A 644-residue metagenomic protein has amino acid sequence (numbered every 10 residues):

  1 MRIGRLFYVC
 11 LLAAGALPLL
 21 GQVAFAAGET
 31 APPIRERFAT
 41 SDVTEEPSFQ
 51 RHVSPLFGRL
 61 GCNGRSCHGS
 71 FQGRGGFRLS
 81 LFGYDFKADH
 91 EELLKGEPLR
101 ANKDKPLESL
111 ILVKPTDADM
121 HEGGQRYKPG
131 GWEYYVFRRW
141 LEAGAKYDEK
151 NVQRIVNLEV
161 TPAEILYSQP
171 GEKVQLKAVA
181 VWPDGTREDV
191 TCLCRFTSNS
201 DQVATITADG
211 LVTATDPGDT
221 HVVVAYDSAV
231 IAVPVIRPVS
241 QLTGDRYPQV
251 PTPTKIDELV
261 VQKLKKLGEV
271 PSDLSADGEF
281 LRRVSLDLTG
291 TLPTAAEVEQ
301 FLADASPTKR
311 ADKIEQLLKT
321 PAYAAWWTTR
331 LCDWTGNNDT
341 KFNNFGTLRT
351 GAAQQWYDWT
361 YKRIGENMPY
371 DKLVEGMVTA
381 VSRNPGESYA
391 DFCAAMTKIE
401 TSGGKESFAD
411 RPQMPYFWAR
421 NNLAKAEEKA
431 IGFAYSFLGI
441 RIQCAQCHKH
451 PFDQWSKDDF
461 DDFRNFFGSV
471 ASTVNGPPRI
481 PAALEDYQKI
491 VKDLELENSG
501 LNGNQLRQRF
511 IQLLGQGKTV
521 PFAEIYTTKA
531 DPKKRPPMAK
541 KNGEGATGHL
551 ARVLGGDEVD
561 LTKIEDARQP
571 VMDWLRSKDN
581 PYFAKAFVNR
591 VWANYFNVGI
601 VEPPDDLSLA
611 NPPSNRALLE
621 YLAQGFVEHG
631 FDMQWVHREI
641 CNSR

Functional and structural regions predicted by a protein language model:
M1-R5: N-terminal secretory signal peptides that target proteins for export/translocation
Y8-Q22: Bacterial N-terminal signal peptides
V23-Y134, V152-V179, R187-P253, R283 (+4 more regions): Solvent-exposed helix-loop boundary motif
Y127-Y147: Catalytic cores of secreted or luminal carbohydrate-active enzymes
Y147, A229-A232, P307-T308, Y323: Short helix C-cap/helix-to-loop transition motifs enriched in small/turn-promoting residues
P248-A322, W327, T335-R644: Primarily short, surface-exposed interaction patches in extracytoplasmic proteins
L331: Key residue(s) within conserved catalytic/signature motifs
